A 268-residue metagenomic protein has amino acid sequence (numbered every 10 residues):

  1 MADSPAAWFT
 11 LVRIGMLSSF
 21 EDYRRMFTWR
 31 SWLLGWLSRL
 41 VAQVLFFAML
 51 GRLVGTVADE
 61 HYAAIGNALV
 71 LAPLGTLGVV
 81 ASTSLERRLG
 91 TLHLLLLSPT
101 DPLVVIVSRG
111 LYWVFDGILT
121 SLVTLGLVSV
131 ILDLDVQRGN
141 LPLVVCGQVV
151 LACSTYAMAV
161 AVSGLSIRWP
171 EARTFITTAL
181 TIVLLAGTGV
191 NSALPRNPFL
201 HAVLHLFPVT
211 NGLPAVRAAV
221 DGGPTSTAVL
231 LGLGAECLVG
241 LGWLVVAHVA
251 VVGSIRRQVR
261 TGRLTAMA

Functional and structural regions predicted by a protein language model:
M1-A268: Hydrophobic transmembrane alpha-helices and immediately adjacent juxtamembrane helices of multi-pass inner-membrane
